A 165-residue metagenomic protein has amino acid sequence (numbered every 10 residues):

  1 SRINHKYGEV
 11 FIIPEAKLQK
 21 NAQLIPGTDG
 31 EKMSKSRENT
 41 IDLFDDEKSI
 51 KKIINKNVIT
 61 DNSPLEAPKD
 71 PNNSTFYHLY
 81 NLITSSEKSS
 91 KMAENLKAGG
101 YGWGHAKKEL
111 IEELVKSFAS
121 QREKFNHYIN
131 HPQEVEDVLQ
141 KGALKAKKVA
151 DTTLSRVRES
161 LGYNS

Functional and structural regions predicted by a protein language model:
S1-S165: Conserved nucleotide- and phosphate/pyrophosphate-binding catalytic cores in adenylate/nucleotidyl-handling enzymes
